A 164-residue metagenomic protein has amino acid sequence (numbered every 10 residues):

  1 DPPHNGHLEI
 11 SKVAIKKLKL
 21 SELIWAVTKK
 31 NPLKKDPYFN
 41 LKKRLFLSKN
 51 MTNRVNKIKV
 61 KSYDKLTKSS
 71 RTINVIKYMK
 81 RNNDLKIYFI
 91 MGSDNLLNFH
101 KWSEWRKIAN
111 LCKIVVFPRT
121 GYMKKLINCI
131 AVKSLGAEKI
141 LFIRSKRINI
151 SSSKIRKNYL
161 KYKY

Functional and structural regions predicted by a protein language model:
D1-Y164: Nucleotidyltransferase catalytic core that binds NTPs
